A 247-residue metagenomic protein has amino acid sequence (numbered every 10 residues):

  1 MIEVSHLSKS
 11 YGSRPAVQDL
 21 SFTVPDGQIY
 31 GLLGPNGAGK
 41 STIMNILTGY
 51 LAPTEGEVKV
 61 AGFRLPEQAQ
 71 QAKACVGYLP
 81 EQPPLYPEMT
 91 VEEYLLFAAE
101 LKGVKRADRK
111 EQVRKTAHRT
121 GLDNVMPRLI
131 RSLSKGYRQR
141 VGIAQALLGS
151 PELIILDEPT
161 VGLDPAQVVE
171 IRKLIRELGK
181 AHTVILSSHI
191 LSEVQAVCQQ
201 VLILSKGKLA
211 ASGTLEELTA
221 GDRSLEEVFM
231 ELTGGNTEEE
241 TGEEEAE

Functional and structural regions predicted by a protein language model:
G56-E67, Q71-A72: Conserved ABC transporter NBD signature motif
L96, E100, A107-V125: Conserved ABC ATPase "signature" region
L148-E152: A short, proline-enriched helix->beta-strand linker immediately N-terminal to the Walker B motif in ABC-type P-loop
I154-E158: Catalytic Walker B motif of ABC-type/P-loop ATPase nucleotide-binding domains
S212-G213: ABC ATPase "signature
